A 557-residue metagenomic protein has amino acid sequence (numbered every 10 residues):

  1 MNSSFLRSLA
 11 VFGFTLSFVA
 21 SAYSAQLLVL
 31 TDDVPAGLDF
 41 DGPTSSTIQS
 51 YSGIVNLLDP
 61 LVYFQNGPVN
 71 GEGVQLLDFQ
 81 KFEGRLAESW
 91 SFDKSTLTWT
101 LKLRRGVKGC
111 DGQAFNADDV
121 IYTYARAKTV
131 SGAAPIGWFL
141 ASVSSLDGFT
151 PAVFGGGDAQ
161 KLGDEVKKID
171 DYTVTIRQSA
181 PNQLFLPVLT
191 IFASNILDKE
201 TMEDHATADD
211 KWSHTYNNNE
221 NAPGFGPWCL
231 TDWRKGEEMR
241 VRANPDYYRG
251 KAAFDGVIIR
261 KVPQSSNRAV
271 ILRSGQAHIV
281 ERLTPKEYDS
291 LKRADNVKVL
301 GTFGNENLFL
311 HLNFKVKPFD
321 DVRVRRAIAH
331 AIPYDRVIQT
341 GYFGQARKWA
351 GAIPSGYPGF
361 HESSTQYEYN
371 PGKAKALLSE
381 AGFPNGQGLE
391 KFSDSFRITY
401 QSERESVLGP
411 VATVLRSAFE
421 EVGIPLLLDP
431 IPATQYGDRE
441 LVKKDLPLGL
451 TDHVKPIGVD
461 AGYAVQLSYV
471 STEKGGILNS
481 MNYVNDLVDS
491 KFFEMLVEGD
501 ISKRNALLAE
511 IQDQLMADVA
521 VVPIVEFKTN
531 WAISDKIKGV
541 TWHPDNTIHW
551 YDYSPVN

Functional and structural regions predicted by a protein language model:
R7, K102, T129-H205: Surface-exposed binding/hinge segments that line and control ligand-binding clefts or catalytic entry sites
L30-K94, P223-F225: N-terminal lobe/hinge region of extracytoplasmic solute-binding protein
D32, R105, K235, P358 (+4 more regions): Ligand/substrate-recognition segments at binding pockets and active sites
F64-P68, L76-L77, K81, D171 (+5 more regions): Gly/Pro-rich hinge or "lid" segments in bacterial periplasmic/extracellular proteins
R126, Y216-N219, N244-S290, P425-L427: Ligand-site clamp/hinge motif
D164-K167, I338, G359, A376 (+4 more regions): Extracytoplasmic/peripheral linker and loop segments enriched in polar/acidic and small residues with frequent Thr/Pro
R240-P245, R293, D320-S417, E421 (+4 more regions): Append "and occasionally in soluble cytosolic enzymes with long acidic Gly/Pro-rich linkers
W531-N557: Long beta-strand-rich cores associated with HINT superfamily self-processing modules
